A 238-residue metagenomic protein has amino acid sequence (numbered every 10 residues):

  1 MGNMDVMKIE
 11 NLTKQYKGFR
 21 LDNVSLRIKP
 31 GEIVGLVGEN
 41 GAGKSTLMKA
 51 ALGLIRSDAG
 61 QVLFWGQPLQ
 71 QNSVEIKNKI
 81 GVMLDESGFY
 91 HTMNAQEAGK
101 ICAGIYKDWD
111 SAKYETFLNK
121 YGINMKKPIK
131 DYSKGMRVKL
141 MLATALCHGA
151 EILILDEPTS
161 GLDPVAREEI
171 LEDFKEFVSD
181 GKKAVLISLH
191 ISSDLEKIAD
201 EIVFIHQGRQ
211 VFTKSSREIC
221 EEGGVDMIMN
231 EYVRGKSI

Functional and structural regions predicted by a protein language model:
I9-L12, F19-K29, G60: Conserved beta-strand
V37-E39: The feature captures the beta-strand-to-loop junction immediately N-terminal to the Walker
L52: Helix-to-loop junction immediately C-terminal to a conserved catalytic motif
G60-Q71, E75-I76: Conserved ABC transporter NBD signature motif
L84-L140: ABC-family P-loop ATPase nucleotide-binding domains
L153-E157: Catalytic Walker B motif of ABC-type/P-loop ATPase nucleotide-binding domains
P164-A166: Helix N-cap at the start of a conserved alpha-helix in ABC-type nucleotide-binding domains
